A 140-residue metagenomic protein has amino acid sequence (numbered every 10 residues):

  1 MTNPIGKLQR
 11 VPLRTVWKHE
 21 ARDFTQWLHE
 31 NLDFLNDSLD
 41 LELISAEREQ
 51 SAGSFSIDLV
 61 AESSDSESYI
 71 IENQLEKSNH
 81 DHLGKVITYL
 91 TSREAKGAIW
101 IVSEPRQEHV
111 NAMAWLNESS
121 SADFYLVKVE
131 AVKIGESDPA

Functional and structural regions predicted by a protein language model:
M1-A140: Charged, terminal alpha-helix-loop-beta segments that serve as non-catalytic nucleic-acid engagement and/or assembly
